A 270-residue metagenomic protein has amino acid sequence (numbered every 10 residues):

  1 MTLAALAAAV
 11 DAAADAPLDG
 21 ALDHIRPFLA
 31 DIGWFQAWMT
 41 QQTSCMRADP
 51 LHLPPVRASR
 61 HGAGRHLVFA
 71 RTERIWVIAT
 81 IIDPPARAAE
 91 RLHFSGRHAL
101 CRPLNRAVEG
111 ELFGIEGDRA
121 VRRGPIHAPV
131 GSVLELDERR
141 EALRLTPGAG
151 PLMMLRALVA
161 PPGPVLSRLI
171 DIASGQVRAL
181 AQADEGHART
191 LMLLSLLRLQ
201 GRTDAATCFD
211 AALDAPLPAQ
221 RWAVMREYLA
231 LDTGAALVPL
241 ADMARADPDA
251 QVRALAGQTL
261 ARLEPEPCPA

Functional and structural regions predicted by a protein language model:
M1-W76: A short, N-terminal "cap"/entry segment at the start of jelly-roll beta-barrel domains of the cupin/DSBH fold
V77-S95, H127-P129, D137-R139: Conserved short histidine dyad/triad with adjacent acidic residue
F94-G110, G114: Short, conserved beta-strand element in jelly-roll/cupin
A99-C101, G148-S167: A short hydrophobic beta-strand segment most commonly corresponding to one strand of the jelly-roll/cupin
A99-R102, I115-T146: Short acidic-glycine-tyrosine-enriched beta hairpin
I172-R178, R202-L213, T233-R245, P267-A270: Amphipathic alpha-helical scaffolding segments comprising HEAT/armadillo-like alpha-solenoid repeats
G186-H187, L217-W222, G234, D249-Q251: Alpha-helix N-cap/helix-start positions at coil->helix boundaries
L191-Q200, W222-L231, A254-E264: Structural detector for internal amphipathic alpha-helices that build alpha-solenoid repeat scaffolds
